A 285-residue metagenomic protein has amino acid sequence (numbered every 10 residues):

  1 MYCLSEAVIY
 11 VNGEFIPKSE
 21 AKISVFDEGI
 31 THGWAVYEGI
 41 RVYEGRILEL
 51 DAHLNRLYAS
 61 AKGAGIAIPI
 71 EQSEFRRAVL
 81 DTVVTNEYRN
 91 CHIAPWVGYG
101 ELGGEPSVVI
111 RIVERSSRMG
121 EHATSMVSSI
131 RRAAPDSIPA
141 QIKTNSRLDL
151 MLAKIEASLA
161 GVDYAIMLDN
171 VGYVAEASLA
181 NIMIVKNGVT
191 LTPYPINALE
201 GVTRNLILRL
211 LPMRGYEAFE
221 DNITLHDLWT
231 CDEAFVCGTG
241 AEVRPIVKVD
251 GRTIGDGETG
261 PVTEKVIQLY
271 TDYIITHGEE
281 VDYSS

Functional and structural regions predicted by a protein language model:
M1-D81, T85, G103-S285: Helix-start/capping segments and mature chain N-termini
T85-W96: Ordered, amphipathic secondary-structure segments that act as subunit-interaction surfaces in large macromolecular
G98-G100: Short beta-strand micro-motifs enriched in acidic
